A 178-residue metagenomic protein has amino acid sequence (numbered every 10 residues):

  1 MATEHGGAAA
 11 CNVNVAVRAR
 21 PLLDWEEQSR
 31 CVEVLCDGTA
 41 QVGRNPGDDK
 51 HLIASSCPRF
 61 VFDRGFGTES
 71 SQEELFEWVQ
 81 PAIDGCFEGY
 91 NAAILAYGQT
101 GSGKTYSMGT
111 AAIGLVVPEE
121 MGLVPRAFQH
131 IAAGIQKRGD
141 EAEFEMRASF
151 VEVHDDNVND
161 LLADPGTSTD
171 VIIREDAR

Functional and structural regions predicted by a protein language model:
A2-R178: Microtubule-binding structural modules
